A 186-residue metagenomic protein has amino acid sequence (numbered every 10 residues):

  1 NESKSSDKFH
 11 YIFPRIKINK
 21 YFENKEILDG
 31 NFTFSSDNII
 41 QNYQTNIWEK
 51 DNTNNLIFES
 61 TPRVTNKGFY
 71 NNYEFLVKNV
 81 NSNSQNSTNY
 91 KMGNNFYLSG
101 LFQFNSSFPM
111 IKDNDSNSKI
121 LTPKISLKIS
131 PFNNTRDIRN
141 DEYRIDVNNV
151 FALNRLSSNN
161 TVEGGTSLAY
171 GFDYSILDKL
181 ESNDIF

Functional and structural regions predicted by a protein language model:
N1-F186: Outer-membrane beta-barrel proteins and related beta-barrel translocases across Gram-negative bacteria
